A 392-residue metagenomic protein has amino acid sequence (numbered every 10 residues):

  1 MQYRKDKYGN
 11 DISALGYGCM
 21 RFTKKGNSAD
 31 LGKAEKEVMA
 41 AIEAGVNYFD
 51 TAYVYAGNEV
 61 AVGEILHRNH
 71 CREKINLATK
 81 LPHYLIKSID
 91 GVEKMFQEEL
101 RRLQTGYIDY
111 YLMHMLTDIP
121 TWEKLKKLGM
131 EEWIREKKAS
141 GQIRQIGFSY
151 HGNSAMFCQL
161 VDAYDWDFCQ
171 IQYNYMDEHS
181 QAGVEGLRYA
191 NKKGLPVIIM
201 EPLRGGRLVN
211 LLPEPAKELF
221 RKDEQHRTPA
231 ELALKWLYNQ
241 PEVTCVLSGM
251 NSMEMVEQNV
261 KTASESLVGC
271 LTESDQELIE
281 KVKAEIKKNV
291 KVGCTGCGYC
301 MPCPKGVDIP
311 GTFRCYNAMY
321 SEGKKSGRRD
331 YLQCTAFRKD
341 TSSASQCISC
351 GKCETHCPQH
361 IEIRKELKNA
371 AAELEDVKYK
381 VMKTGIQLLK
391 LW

Functional and structural regions predicted by a protein language model:
M1-I75: N-terminal binding-site loop/beta-alpha segment at the start of enzyme catalytic domains that lines or forms
D6, Y17, A41, F49 (+12 more regions): Conserved, mostly hydrophobic/aromatic
K25-G26, M39, E43, I86-M200 (+3 more regions): Glycine/proline-rich, positively charged, aromatic-decorated active-site loop/lid region on the catalytic face
A40, V46-N47, L66, E185-W392: Structured C-terminal cap/extension of enzyme domains
N47-Y53, R144-F148, Q170-I171, C245-L247 (+1 more regions): Short catalytic-loop micro-motif centered on adjacent basic/acidic residues
V60-T79, E131-G141, K192: Alpha-helix-loop-beta-strand connector modules within alpha/beta enzyme cores
E73-L85, Y111-H114: A short, structured active-site edge motif that brings together acidic residues
E73-N76, D165-Q172, L267-E273: Short hydrophobic/aromatic-enriched beta-strand-loop microsegments
